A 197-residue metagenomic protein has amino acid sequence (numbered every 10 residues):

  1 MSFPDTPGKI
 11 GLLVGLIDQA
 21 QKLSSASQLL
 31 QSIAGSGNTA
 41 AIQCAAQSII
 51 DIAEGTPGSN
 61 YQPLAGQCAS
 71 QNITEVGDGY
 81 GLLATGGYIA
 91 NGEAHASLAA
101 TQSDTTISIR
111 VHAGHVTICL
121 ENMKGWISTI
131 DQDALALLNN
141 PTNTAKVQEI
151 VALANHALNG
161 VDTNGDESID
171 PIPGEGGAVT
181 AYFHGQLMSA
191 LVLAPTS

Functional and structural regions predicted by a protein language model:
M1-S197: Mature extracytoplasmic or organellar-lumen-exposed domains after removal of signal/transit peptides
